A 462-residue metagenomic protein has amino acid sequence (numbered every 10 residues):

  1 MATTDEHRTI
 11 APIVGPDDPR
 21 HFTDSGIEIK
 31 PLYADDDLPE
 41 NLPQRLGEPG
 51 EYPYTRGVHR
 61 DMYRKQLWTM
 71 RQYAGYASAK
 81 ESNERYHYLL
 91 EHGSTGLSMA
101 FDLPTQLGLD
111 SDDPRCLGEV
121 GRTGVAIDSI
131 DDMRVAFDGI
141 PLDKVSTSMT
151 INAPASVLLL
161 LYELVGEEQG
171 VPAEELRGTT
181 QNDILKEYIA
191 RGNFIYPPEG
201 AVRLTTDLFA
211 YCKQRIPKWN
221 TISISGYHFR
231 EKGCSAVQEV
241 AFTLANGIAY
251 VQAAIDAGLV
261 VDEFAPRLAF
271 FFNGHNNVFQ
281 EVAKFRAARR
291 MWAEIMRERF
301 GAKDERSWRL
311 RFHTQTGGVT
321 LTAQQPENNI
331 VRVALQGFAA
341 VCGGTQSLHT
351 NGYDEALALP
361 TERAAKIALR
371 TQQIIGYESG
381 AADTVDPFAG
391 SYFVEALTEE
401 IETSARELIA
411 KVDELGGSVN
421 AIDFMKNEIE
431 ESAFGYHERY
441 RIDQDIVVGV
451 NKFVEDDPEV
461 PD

Functional and structural regions predicted by a protein language model:
A2-H275, R299, R306-H313, V341 (+1 more regions): Catalytic alpha/beta active-site cores
I10-E40, E48-Y54, L103, E362 (+2 more regions): Flexible, glycine-rich loop/tail regions that form catalytic "lids" or insertion modules at the edges of active sites
S82, L158-L161, K284, P326 (+1 more regions): Residues at alpha-helix caps and immediate loop-helix transition turns in enzyme cores, especially N- and C-cap
G118-R122, K186-Y196, F229-C234, F272-N277 (+5 more regions): Short beta-alpha connecting loops at secondary-structure transitions that line or flank enzyme active sites
D128, S146, I151-P154, G166-E168 (+8 more regions): Phosphate/diphosphate-binding loops
A236-N246, V278-M291, Q324-N329: Charged, flexible cofactor/metal-binding loops and thiol motifs
I255, N273, A287-G301, L335-C342 (+6 more regions): Hydrophobic alpha-helix feature that most strongly marks membrane-spanning transmembrane helices and their immediate
E263-F264, A302-T316, Q324-Y353, P360-V385 (+2 more regions): Flexible glycine/proline-rich, aromatic-decorated loop/lid segments
